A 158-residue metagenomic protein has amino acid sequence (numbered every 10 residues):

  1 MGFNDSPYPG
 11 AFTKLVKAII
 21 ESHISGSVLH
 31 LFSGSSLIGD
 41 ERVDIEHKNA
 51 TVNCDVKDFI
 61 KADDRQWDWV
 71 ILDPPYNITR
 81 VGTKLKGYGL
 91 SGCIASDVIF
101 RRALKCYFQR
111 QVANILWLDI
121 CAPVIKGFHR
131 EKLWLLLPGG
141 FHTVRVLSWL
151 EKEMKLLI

Functional and structural regions predicted by a protein language model:
M1-I158: Class I S-adenosyl-L-methionine-dependent methyltransferase catalytic core
